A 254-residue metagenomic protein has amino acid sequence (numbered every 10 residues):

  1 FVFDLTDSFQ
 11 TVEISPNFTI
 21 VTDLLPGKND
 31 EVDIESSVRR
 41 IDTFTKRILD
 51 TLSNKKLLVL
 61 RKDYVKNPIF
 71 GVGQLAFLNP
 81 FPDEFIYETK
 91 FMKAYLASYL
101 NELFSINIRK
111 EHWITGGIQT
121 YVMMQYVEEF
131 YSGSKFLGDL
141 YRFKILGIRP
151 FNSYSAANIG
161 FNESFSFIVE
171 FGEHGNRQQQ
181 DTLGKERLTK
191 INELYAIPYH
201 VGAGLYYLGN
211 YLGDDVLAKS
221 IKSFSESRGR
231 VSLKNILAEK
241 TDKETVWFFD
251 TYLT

Functional and structural regions predicted by a protein language model:
F1-S8: C-terminal beta-strand-rich structural cap/linker in extracellular carbohydrate-active enzymes
T6, K110-A203: Acidic/His/Gly-enriched intrinsically disordered linker/tail segments that often contain short helix/coil "MoRF-like"
F9-I114, I118-Y126: Juxtacatalytic substrate-recognition/specificity segment
I48-L52, S98-L103, N107, V122-S134 (+5 more regions): A generic secondary-structure signal for well-formed alpha-helical elements
N54-L60, R109-K110, G133-G138, A218-I221 (+1 more regions): Surface-exposed patches in mature extracellular/periplasmic domains of secreted proteins
K62-Y64, W113-G117, F136, L140 (+1 more regions): Active/binding-pocket-proximal capping segment
T182-T254: Amphipathic alpha-helical substructures
